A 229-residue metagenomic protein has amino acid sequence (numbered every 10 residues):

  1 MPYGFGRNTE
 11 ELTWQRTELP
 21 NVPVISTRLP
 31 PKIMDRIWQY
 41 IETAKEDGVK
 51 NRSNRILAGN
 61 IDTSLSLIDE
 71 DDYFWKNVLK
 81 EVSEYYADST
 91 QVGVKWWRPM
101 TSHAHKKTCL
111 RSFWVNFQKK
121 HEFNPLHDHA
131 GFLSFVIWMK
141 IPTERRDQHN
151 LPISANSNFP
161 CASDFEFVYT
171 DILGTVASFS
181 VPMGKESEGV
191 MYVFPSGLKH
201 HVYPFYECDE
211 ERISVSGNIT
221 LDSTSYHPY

Functional and structural regions predicted by a protein language model:
P2-H103, S112-N124, C161: Non-heme Fe(II)/2-oxoglutarate
P20-V24, S134, R212: Short hydrophobic/aromatic beta-strand or adjacent loop that forms the aromatic wall/cage of a ligand/substrate-binding
R111-V193, Y203, E210, S225: Catalytic core of non-heme Fe(II) oxygenases with the double-stranded beta-helix
L198-H201: Short, charged beta-turn/beta-strand-edge "cap" motif at the junction between a beta-strand and an adjacent loop
Y206-T220: C-terminal/domain-terminus segments
N218-Y229: Double-stranded beta-helix
